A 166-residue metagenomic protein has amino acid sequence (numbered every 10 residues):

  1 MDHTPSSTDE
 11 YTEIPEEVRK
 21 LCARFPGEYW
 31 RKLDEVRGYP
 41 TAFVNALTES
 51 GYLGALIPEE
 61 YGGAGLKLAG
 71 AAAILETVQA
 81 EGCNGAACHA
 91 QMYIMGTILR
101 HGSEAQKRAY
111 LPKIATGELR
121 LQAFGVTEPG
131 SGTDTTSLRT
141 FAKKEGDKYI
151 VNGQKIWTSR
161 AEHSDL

Functional and structural regions predicted by a protein language model:
M1-C88, L99, A105, A109 (+1 more regions): Amphipathic, small/basic residue-rich leader segments at the start of a protein or domain
L66, D134-T136, R160-D165: Short glycine/proline-enriched turns and hinge-like loops at secondary-structure junctions
Y93-H101: Helix-loop "lid/cap" segments that line or gate small-molecule binding pockets
G117-V126: A short, Trp-centered hydrophobic/proline-enriched beta-strand micro-motif
G125-E128, K155: Short, structured patches in soluble enzyme cores that scaffold and shape functional sites
S131-D134, Y149: Hydrophobic, small-residue-rich alpha-helical packing segments that form membrane-like cores
T140-K143: A structural signal for short hydrophobic beta-strand segments in well-ordered beta-sheet cores
D147-K148, N152-L166: A short core secondary-structure module
